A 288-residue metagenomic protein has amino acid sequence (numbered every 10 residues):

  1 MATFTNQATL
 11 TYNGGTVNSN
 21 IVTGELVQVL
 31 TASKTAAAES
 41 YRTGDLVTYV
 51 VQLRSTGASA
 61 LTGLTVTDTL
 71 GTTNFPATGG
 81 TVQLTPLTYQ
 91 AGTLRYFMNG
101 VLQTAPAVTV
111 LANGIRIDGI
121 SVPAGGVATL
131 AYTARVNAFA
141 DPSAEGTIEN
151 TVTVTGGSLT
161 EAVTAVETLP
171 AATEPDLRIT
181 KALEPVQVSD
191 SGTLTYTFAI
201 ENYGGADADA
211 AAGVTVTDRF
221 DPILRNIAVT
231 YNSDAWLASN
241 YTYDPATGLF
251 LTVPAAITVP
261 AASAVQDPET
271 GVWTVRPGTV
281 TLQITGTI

Functional and structural regions predicted by a protein language model:
M1-I288: Exported/extracytosolic protein signature
